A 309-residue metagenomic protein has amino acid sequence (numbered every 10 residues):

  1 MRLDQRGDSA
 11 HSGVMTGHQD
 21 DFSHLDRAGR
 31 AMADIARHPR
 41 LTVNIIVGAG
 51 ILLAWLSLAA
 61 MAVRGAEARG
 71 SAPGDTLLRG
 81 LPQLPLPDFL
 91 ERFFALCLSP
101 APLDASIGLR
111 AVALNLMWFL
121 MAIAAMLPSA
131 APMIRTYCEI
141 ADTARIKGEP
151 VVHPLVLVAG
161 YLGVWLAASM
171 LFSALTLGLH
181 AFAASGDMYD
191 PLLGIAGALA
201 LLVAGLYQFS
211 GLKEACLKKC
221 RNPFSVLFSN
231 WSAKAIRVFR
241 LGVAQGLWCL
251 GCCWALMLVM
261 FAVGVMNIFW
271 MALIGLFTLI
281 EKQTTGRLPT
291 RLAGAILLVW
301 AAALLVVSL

Functional and structural regions predicted by a protein language model:
L3-R6: Hydrophobic, low-acid, alpha-helix-prone terminal segments
G13-F119, T143-I146, A184-Y189, G211-S229 (+1 more regions): Histidine-/acidic- and/or cysteine-rich, low-complexity loops and terminal segments associated with membrane
V43, V47, R110-L114, H153 (+4 more regions): Residue-level signature of transmembrane alpha-helical entry/exit and packing/kink sites in multi-pass membrane
R64-E67, A302-L309: Juxtamembrane boundary at the C-terminal end of a transmembrane helix
V112-E139, A159-A168, L206-W231, A235-E281: Functional transmembrane helices that embed catalytic/metal-coordinating motifs
I146-G160: Membrane-interface alpha-helices at helix entry/exit sites of multi-pass transporters
L276-V299: Interfacial loop-to-transmembrane junctions
